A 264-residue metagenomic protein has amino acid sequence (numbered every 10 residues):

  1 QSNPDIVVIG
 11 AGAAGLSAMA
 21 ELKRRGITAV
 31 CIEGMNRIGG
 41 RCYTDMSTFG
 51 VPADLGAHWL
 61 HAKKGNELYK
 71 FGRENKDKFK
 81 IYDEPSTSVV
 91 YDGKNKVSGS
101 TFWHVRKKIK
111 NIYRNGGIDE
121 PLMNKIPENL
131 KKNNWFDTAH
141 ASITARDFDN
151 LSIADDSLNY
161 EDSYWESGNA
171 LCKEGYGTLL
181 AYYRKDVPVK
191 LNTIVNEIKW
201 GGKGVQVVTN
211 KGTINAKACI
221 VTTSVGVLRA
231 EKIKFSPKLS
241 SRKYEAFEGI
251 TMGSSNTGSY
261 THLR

Functional and structural regions predicted by a protein language model:
Q1-R264: FAD-dinucleotide binding site
